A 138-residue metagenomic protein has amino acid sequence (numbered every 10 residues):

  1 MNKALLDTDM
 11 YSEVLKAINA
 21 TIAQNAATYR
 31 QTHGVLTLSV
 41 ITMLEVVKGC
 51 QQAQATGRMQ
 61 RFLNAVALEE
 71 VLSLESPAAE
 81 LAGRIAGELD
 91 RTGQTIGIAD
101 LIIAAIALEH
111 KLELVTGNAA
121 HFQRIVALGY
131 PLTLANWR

Functional and structural regions predicted by a protein language model:
M1-K3, A104, L108-R138: Acidic, PIN/NYN-like endoribonuclease modules and their adjacent C-terminal/linker elements
M1-L38, K48-N64: Short, well-structured N-terminal submotif of metal-dependent ribonuclease cores
D7-T8, V46, A82, A107 (+1 more regions): Generic structural signal for small/hydrophobic residues in well-ordered secondary structure, especially within
M10, T42, A78, I102-I103 (+1 more regions): Alpha-helix capping/helix-boundary segments
Y11-S12, L44-V47, Q123, A135: Nucleotide phosphate-binding site architecture
A23, M43, T56-M59, A79-A82 (+1 more regions): A general structural signal for well-ordered alpha-helical segments in protein cores
V35, E70, P131-T133: Conserved beta-strand segments of alpha/beta enzyme cores
E69-G117: Active-site neighborhoods of divalent-metal-dependent phosphate/nucleic-acid chemistry enzymes
